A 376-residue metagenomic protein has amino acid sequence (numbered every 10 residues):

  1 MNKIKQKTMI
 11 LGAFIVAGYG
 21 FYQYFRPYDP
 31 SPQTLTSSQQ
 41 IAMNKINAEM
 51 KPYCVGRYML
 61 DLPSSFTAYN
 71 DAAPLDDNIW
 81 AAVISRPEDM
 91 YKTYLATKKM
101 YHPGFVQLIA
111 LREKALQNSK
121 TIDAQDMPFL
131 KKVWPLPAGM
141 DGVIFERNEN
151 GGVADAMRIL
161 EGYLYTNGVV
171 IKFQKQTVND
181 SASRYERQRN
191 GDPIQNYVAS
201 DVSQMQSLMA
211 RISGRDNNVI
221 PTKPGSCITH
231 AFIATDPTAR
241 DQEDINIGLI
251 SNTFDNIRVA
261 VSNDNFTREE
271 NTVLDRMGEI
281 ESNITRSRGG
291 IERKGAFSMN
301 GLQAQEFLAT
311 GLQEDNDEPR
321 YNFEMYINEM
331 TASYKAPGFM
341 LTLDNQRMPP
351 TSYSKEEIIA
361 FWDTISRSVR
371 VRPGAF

Functional and structural regions predicted by a protein language model:
M1-F14: N-terminal Sec-pathway targeting helices
F14-F25: Hydrophobic alpha-helical membrane-insertion segments, chiefly the h-region of N-terminal signal peptides
R26-T34, Q39-K51, P63-E161, V170: Post-signal peptide N-terminal segment of secreted/secretory-pathway proteins
F66-T67, T177-S226, F339-F376: Surface-exposed amphipathic alpha-helical segments
Y69, P74-D126, K172-Q176, D241-G278 (+3 more regions): A short acidic-to-branched-hydrophobic micro-motif
E113-T166, F266-S333: Signature of long, low-cysteine stretches enriched in small and polar/charged residues
S181-Q303: Acidic, serine/threonine- and glycine-rich low-complexity intrinsically disordered segments that serve as flexible
Q313-I327, A332-I359: C-terminal soluble interaction/assembly domains
